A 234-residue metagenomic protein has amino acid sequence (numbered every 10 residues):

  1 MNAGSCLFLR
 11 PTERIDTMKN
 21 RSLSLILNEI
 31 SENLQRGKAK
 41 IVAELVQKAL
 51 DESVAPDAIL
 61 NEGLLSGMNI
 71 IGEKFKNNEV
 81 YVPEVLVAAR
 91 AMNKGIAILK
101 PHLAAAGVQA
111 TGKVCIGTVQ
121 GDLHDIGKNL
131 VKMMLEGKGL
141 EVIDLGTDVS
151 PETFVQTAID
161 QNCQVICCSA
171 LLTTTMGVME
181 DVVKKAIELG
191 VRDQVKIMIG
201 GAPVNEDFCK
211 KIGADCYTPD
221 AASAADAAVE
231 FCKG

Functional and structural regions predicted by a protein language model:
M18-A104: Long amphipathic alpha-helical segments
L103-Q120: Glycine/charge-rich, flexible interdomain linkers and switch-proximal surface loops that mediate coupling
Q109, G127-N129, E136: Cytosolic, long alpha-helical scaffolding segments
V131-K138, I143-A214, S223, A227-V229: Cofactor-cradling patches in redox/metallo enzymes
